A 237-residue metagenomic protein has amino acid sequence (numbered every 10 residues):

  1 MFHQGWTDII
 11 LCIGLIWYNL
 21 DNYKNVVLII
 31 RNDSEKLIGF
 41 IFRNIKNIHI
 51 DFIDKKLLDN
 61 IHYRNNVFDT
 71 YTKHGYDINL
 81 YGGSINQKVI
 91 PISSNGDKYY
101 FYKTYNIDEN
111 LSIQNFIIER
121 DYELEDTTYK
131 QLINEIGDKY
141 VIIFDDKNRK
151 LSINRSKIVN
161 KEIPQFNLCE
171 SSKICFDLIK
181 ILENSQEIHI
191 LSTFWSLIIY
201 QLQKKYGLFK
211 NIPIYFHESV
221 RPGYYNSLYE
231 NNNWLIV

Functional and structural regions predicted by a protein language model:
M1-V237: Catalytic machinery of carbohydrate-active enzymes, primarily nucleotide-sugar-dependent glycosyltransferases
